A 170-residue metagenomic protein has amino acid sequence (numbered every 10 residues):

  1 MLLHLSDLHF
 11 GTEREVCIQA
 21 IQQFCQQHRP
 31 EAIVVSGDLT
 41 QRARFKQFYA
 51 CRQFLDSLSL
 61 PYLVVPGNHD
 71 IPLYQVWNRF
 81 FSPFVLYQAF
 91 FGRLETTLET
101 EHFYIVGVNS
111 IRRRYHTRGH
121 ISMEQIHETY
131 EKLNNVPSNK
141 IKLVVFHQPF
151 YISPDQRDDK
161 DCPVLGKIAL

Functional and structural regions predicted by a protein language model:
M1, E31-A32, P61, Y104 (+1 more regions): Residues at the starts of beta-strands that form the adenosine-phosphate
M1-S57, L73-Y74: N-terminal active-site segment of His-dependent metallophosphoesterases
L3-H4, Y104-R112, P149-D155: Short, basic/glycine-rich phosphate-binding loops at helix/coil junctions that contact nucleotide phosphates
H4-S6, I33-D38, Y62-N68, N109 (+2 more regions): Active-site neighborhood of phospho(di)ester-bond hydrolases with catalytic His/Asp-centered motifs
G11-E13, Q41-K46, N68-V76, R113-T117 (+1 more regions): Active-site environment of divalent metal-dependent phosphoester hydrolases
C17, Q75-L86, D159-I168: Alpha-helical membrane-targeting segments
Q26-A32, R118-L170: His/acidic metal-ligating clusters that form di-metal
Y49-E131, V136: Extended active-site neighborhood of metal-dependent phosphoesterases/phosphodiesterases
